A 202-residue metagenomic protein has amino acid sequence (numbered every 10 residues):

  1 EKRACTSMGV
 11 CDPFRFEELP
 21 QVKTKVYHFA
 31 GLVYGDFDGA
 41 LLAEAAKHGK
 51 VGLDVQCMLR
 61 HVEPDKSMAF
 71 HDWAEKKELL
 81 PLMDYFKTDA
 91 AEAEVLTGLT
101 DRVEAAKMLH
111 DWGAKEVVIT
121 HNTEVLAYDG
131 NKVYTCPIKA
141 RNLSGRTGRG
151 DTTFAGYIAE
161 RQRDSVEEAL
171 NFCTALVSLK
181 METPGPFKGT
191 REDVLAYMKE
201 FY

Functional and structural regions predicted by a protein language model:
E1-Y85, A90-V133, P186-Y202: Ribokinase/PfkB-type carbohydrate-kinase core domain
I138-Y202: Conserved post-catalytic alpha-helical subdomain immediately downstream of the catalytic base and nucleotide-binding
